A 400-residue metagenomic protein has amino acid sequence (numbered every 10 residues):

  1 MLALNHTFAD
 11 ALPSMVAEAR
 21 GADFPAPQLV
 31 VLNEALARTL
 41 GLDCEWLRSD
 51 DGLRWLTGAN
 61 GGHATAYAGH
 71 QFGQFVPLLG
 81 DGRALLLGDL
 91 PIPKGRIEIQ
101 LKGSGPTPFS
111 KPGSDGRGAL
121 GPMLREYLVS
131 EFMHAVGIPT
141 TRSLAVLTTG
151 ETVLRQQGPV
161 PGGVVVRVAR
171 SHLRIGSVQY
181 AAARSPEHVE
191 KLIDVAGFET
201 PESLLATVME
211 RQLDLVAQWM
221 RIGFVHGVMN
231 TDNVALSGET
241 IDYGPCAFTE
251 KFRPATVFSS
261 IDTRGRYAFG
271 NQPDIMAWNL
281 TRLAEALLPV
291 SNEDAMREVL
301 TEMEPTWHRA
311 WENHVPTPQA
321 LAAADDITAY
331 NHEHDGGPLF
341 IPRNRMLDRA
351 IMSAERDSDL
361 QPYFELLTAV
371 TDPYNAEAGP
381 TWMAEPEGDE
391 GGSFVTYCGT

Functional and structural regions predicted by a protein language model:
M1-Y67, T263-T400: Regulatory N- and C-terminal appendages and interdomain linkers associated with kinase/kinase-like NTP transferase
F8-L12, I97-P108, I193-D194, K251-I261: Active-site-adjacent bridging/hinge elements
A26-L29, A35-W46, G52, T57-E199 (+4 more regions): Conserved ATP-binding subdomain of kinase catalytic cores across diverse folds
M123, T152-H226, S237-N313: ATP-dependent phospho-/nucleotidyl transfer catalytic cores
Y127-L128, V228, T281, R345: Active-site phosphate/pyrophosphate-handling residues
T231-D232, L236: Catalytic-loop Lys-Pro-X-Asn motif of eukaryotic-like protein kinases
